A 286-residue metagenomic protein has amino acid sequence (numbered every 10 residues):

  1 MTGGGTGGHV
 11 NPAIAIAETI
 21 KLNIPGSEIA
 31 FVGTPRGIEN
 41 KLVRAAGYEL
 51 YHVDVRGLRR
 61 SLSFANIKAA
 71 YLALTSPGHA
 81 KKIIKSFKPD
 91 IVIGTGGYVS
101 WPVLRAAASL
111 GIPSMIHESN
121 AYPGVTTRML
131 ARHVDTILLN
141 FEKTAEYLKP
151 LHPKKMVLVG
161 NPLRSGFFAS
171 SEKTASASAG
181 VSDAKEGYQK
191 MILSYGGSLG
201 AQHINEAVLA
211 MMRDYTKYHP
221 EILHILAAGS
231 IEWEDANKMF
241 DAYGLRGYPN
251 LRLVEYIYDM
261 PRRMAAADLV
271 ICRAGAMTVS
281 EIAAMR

Functional and structural regions predicted by a protein language model:
M1-T6, N23-T75, V159, S230-I231: Conserved nucleotide-sugar phosphate-binding/catalytic loop shared by glycosyltransferases and other
H9-I20: Short amphipathic alpha-helix
I24, K82-D90, A184-G187, A266: Glycine-rich phosphate-binding loop signature in dinucleotide/nucleotide-binding domains
E28, E49, A108-K173, S182: Active-site-proximal region of nucleotide-activated glycan assembly enzymes, centered on histidine/acidic-rich loops
E39, A73, A80, T126-T127 (+2 more regions): Acidic, amphipathic alpha-helical patches
L42, A46, K173-T174, G180-V270: Donor-nucleotide binding loops and adjacent catalytic segments primarily of GT-B fold Leloir glycosyltransferases
H79-V92, S100-M115, R128-H133: Glycosyltransferases and closely related glycan-assembly transferases that use nucleotide-activated donors
G94-T95, M260-R286: A donor-sugar binding/catalytic signature common to diverse glycosyltransferases and related nucleotide-sugar
